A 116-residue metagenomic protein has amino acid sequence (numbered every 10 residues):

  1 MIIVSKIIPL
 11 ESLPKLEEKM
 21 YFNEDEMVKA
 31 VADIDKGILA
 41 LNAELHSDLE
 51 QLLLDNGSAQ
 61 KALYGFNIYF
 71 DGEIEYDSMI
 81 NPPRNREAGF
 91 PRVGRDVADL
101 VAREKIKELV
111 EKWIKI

Functional and structural regions predicted by a protein language model:
M1-S5, K115-I116: Intrinsically disordered, low-complexity and often Lys/Arg-enriched segments
I3, E11-L52: Negatively charged, low-complexity tracts enriched in Asp/Glu with abundant Ser/Thr
S12-M20, A88-D99: Short histidine-centered catalytic/ligand-binding loop motif
K29, K61, V101: Short, well-structured alpha-helical interface segments that form or flank functional binding sites
A43-E73: Amphipathic, interaction-prone secondary-structure segments
F70-D96: Intrinsically disordered, low-complexity regulatory segments enriched in Ser/Thr/Pro and charged residues
D96-I116: Well-ordered alpha/beta subsegment
